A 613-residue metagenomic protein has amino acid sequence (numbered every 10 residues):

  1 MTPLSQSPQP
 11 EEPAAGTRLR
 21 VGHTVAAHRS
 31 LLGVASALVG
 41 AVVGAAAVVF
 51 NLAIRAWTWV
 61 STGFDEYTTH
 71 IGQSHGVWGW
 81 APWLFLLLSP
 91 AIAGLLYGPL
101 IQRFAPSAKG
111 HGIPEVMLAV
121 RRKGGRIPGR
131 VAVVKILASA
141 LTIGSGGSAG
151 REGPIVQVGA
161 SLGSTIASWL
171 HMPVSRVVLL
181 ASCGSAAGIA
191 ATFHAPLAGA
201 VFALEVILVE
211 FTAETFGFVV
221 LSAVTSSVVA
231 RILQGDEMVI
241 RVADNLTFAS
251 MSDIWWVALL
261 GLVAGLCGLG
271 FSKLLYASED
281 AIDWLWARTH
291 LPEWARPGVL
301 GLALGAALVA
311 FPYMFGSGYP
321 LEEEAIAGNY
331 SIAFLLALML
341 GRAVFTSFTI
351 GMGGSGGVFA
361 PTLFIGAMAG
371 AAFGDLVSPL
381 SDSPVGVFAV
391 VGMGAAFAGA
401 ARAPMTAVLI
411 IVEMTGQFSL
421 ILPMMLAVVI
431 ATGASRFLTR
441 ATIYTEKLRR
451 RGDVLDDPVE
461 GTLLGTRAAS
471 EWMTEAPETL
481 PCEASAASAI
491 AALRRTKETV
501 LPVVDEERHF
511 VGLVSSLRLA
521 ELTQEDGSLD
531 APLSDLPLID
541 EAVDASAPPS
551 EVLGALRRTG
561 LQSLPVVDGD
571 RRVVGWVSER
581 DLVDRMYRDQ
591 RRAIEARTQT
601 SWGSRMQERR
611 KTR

Functional and structural regions predicted by a protein language model:
M1-T466, S470-A476, L480-V511, D535 (+4 more regions): Alpha-helical transmembrane segments and immediately membrane-proximal extracytoplasmic
Y444-A476, I490-A492, F510-L564, G569-R613: Tandem CBS (Bateman) regulatory domains
